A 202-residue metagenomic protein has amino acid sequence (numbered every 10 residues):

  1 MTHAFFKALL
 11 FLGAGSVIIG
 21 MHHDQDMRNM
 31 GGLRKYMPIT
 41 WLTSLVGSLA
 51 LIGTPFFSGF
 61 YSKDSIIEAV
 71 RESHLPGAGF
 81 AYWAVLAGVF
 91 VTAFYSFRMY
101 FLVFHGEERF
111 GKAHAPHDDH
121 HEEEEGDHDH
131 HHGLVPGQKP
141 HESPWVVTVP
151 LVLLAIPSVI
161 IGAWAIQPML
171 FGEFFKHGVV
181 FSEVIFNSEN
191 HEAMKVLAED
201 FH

Functional and structural regions predicted by a protein language model:
M1, N29-L45, Y61-V91, F110-H202: Membrane-interface segments at transmembrane helix junctions and kinks in multi-pass inner-membrane proteins
M1-M27: Alpha-helical multi-pass transmembrane bundles of energy-transducing inner-membrane proteins
F6, L49, E107-F110: Acidic glycine-/aspartate-rich tracts in secreted/extracellular proteins
F11-A14, H23, K63-D64, A93 (+1 more regions): Alpha-helical transmembrane segments of polytopic integral membrane proteins, especially the permease/helical cores
M27, F94-F97, F101-F104: Alpha-helical transmembrane segments within multi-pass membrane transporters and channels
S48-F56: Transmembrane alpha-helix interface/packing and boundary motifs in multi-pass membrane proteins, characterized by
G59, Y100-G111: Helix-loop-helix connectors at the membrane interface of multi-pass transporters/channels
